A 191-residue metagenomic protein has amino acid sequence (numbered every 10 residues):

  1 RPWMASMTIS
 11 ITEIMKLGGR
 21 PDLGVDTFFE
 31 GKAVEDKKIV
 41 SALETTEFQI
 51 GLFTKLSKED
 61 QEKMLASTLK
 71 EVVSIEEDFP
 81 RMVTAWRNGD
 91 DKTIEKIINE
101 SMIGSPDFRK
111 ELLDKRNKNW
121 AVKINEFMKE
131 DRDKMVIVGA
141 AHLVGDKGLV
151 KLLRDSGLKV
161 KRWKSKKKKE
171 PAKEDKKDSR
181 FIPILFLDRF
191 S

Functional and structural regions predicted by a protein language model:
R1-A5, S41, T45, E95-S101 (+2 more regions): Generic hydrophobic segment detector
R1-L112: Structured, acidic catalytic/metal-binding patches in enzyme active sites
D107-K177, L185-F186: A cross-kingdom marker for long, charged
